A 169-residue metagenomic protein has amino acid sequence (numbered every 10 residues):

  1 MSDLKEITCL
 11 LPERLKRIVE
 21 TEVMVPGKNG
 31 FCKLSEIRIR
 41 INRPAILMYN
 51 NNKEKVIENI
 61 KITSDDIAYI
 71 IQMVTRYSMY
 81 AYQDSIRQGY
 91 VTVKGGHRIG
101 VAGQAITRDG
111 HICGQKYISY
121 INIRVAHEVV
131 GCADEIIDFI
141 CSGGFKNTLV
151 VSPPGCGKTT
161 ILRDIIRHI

Functional and structural regions predicted by a protein language model:
M1-G95: N-terminal accessory targeting/assembly segments
N59-I60, G144-K146: Short N-terminal secondary-structure initiator segments
I67-Y69, M73, M79-F145: P-loop NTP-binding catalytic core
V150: Hydrophobic anchor at the beta1->P-loop junction of P-loop NTPases
P154: The conserved Walker
G157-K158: Conserved glycine(s) of the Walker
I161, I165: Hydrophobic positions on the alpha1 helix immediately C-terminal to the Walker A/P-loop
R167-I169: Post-Walker A helix-loop "phosphate-sensing" segment adjacent to the P-loop in P-loop NTPases
